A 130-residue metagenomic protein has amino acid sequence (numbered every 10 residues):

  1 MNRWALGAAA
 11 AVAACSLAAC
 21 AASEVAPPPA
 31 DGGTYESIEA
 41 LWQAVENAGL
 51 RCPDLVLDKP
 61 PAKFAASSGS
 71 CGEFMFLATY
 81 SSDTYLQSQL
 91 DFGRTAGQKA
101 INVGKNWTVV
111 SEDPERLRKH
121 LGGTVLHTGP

Functional and structural regions predicted by a protein language model:
M1-A10: Bacterial N-terminal signal peptides that target proteins for export
C15-A19: C-terminal motif of bacterial Sec signal peptides marking the signal peptidase cleavage site
A21-E24: Bacterial signal peptide processing site
A26-E36: Terminal, regulation- and interaction-focused segments at domain boundaries
Y35-G97: Short, solvent-exposed recognition patches
G72-P130: Extracytosolic low-complexity repeat regions of secreted or lipid-anchored proteins
